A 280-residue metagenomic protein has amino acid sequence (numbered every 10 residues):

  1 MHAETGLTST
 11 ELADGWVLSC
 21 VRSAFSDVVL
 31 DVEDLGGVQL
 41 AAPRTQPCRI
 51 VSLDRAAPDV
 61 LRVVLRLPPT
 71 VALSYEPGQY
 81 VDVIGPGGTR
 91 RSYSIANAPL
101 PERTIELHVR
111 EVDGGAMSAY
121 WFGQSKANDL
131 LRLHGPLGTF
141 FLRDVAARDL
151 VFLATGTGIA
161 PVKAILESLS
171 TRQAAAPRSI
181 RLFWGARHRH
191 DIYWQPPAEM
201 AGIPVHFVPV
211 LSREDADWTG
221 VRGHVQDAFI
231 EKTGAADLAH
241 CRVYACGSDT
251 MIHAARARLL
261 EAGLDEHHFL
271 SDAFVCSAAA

Functional and structural regions predicted by a protein language model:
M1-V28, R178-A280: Reductase modules of NAD(P)H-dependent flavoproteins
V17-L40, L131: Short, structured interface segments
E33-L35, P86, P136: Short, surface-exposed secondary-structure boundary micro-motifs
Q39-L130, R148, A186-H188, V210-E214: Ferredoxin-reductase
G78, G158, S248: Short, conserved phosphate/pyrophosphate- and ester-handling motifs at nucleotide-, phospho-/glycolipid
G135-A147: A short, basic/flexible loop-to-alpha-helix module at the beginning of a structural domain
L150-I165: A phosphate-binding catalytic loop at a beta-strand-loop-alpha-helix junction that coordinates phosphoryl groups
K163-Q173: Histidine-anchored nucleotide/phosphate-binding helix
